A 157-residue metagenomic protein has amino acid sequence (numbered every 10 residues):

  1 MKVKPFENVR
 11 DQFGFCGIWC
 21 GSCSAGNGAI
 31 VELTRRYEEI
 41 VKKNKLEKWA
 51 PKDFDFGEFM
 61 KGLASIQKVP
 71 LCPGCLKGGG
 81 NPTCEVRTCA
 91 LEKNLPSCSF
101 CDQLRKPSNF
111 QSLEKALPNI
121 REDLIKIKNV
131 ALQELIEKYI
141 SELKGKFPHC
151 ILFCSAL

Functional and structural regions predicted by a protein language model:
M1-L157: Cysteine-centered metal-binding/redox modules
